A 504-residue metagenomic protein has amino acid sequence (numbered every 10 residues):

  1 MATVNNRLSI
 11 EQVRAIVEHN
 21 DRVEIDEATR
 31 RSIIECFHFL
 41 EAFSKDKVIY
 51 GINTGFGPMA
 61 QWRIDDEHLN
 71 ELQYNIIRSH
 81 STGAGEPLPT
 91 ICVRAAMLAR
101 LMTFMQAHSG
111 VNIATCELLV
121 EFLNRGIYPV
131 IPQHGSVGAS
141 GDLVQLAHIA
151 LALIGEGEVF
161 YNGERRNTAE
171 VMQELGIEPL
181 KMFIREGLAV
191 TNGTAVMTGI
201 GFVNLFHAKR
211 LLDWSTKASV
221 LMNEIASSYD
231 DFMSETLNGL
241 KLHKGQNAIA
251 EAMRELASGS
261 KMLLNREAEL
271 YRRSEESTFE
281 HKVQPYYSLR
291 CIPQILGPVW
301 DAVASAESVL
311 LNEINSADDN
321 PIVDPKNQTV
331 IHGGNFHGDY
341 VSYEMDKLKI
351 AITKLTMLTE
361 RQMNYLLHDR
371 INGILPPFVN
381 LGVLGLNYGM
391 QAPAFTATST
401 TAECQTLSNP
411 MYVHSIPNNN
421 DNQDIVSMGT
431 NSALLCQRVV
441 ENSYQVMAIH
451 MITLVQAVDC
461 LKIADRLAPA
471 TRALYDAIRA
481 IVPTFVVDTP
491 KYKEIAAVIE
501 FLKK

Functional and structural regions predicted by a protein language model:
A2-D21, I25-S32, C36-F39, L69 (+1 more regions): C-terminal auxiliary extensions adjacent to catalytic cores
A2-D46, E71, I76-P132, N223 (+1 more regions): Glycine-rich, flexible loop motifs
S44-V48, G126-P129, L146, N167 (+2 more regions): Hydrophobic alpha-helical context, especially transmembrane and signal-peptide helices
Y50-I64, H68-L72, S79-M102, P132-I154 (+1 more regions): FAD-binding core of FAD-dependent oxidoreductases, characterized by glycine-rich FAD pyrophosphate-binding loops
S79, A95, A99-T103, L118-P129 (+8 more regions): Mid-sequence acidic-hydrophobic segments that form the walls of catalytic/ligand-binding cavities or oligomerization
M105-Y128, G135-L146, L151, G163-I184: Well-ordered mid-protein domain cores that form the structural environment of catalytic cofactors
I131-S136, K326, V330: Cysteine-centered functional microenvironments
